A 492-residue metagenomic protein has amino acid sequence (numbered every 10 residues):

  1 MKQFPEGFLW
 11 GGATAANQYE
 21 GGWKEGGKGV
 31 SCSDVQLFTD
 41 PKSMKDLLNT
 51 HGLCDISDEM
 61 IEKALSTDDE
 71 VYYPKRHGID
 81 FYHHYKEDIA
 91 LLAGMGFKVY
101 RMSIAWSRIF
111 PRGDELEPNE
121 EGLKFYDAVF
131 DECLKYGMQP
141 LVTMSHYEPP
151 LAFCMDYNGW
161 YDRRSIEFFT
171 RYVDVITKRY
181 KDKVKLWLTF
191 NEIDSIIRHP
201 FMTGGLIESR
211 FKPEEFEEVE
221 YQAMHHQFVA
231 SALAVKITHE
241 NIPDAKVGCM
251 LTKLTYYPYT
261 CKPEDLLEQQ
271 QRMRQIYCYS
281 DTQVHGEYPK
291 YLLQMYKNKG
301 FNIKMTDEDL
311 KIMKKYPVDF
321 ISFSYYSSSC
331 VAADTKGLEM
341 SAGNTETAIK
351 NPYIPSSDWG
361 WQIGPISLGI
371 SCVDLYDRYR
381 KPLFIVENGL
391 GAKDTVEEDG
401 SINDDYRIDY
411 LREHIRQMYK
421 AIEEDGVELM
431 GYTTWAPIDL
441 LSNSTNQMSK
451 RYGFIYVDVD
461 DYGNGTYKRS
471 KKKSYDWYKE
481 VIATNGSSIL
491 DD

Functional and structural regions predicted by a protein language model:
M1-D69, A93, R112-D114, L123-D492: Active-site region of glycoside hydrolase catalytic domains
E70-H84, Y161-R163: Active-site mouth loops of central-metabolism enzymes
H77-A90, P111, G122: Internal amphipathic alpha-helical repeat/solenoid segments
H84-A105, K315-I321: Catalytic domains of carbohydrate-active enzymes, especially glycoside hydrolases
I104-P118: Glycine-rich, proline-tolerant flexible connector loops at the mouths of alpha/beta enzymes
